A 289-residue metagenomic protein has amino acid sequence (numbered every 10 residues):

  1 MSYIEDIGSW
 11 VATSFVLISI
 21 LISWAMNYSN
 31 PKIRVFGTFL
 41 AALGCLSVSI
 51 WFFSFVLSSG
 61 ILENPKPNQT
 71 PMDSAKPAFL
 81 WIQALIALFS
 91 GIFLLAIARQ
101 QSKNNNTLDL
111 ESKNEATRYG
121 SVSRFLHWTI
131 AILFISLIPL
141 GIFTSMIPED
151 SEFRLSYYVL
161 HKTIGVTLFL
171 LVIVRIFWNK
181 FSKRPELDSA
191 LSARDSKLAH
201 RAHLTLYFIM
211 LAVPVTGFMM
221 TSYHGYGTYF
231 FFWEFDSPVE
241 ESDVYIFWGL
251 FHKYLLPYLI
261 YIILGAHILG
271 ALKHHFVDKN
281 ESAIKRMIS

Functional and structural regions predicted by a protein language model:
S2-S289: Membrane-embedded alpha-helical bundles that constitute the cytochrome b-like, heme-associated redox core of multi-pass
